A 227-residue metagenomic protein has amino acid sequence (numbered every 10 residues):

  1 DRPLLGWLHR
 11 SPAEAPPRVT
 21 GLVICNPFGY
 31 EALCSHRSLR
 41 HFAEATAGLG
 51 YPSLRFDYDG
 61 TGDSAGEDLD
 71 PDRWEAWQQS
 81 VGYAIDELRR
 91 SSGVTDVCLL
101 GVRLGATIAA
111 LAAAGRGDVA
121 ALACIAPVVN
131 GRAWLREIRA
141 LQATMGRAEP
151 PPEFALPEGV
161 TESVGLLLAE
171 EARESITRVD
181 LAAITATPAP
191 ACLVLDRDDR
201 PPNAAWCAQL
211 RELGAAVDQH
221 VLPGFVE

Functional and structural regions predicted by a protein language model:
D1-A13: A short loop-to-beta-strand scaffold at the N-terminal edge of the catalytic core in hydrolase folds
S11-D57: Short, surface-exposed "cap/lid" segments of acyl-processing enzymes
S38, L69-S91: Alpha/beta-hydrolase active-site loop
Y51, F56-T61, P127, L222-G224: Active-site loop/turn elements of alpha/beta-hydrolase fold enzymes, especially the short glycine-/histidine-rich
F56-D72: Glycine-rich "HGGG/HGxG" loop immediately N-terminal to the catalytic nucleophile of the alpha/beta-hydrolase
D72, D96, R116-E227: The alpha/beta-hydrolase serine catalytic core
S91-R103: Alpha/beta-hydrolase fold nucleophile elbow
L100-A110, A126: Gly/Ala-rich beta-loop-alpha elbow adjacent to hydrolase catalytic centers
